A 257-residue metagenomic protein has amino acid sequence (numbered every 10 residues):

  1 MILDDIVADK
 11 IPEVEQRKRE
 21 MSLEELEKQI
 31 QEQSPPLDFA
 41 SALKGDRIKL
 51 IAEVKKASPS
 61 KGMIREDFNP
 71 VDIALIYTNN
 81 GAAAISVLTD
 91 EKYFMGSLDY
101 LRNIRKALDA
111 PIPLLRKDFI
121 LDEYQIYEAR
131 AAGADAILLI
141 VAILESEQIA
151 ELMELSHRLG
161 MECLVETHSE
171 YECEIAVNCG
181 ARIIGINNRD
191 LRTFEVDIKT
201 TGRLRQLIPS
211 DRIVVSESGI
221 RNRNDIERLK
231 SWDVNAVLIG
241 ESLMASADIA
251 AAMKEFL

Functional and structural regions predicted by a protein language model:
I2-R65: An N-cap/entry alpha-helix motif that binds or orients negatively charged groups
I6, A52, Y77, I85 (+6 more regions): Conserved, mostly hydrophobic/aromatic
S34-S41, G45-D46, M95-F119, V141-A142 (+3 more regions): Alpha-helix-loop-beta-strand connector modules within alpha/beta enzyme cores
I51-N69, I112-L121, E162-T167, V215-G219: Active-site mouth loops of central-metabolism enzymes
P59-D67, I76-G96, V177-R203: Glycine/Thr-rich beta-alpha phosphate-binding loop at enzyme active sites
G81-A82, L108-P111, A131-I137, H157-M161 (+3 more regions): Glycine-enriched alpha-helix->loop->beta-strand junction motifs that scaffold or abut catalytic
L121-A132, E170-G180, S216, I220-I239 (+1 more regions): Catalytic cores of alpha/beta
R203-L207, K230, A245-L257: C-terminal helical cap(s) of enzyme catalytic domains, especially alpha/beta-barrels
